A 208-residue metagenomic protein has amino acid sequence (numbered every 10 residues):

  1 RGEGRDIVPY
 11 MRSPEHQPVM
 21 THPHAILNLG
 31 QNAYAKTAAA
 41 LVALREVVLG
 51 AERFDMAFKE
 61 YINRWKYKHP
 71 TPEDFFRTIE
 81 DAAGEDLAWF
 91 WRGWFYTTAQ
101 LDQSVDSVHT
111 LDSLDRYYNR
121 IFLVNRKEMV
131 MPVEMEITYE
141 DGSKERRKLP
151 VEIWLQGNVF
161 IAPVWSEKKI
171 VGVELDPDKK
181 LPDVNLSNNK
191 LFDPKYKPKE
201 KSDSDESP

Functional and structural regions predicted by a protein language model:
R1-F122: Hydrophobic alpha-helical and helix-loop surface patches within well-folded domains that function as non-catalytic
M56-E60, E134-I137, K148-V151, L186-F192: Composition- and surface-driven signal marking solvent-exposed, interaction-prone regions in large proteins
D81-A83, N125-K127, D183: Extracellular acidic, Ser/Thr/Pro-rich low-complexity tracts
L101-S104, T110-P177: Beta-strand-rich binding/interaction modules
Y118-N119, D193-K195: Short, surface-exposed polybasic-and-hydrophobic patches located at secondary-structure transitions
P177-N188: Short acidic/polar inter-strand loop motif in beta-rich domains
P194-P208: Low-complexity, Pro/Ser/Thr- and charge-rich linker/hinge segments at domain boundaries
